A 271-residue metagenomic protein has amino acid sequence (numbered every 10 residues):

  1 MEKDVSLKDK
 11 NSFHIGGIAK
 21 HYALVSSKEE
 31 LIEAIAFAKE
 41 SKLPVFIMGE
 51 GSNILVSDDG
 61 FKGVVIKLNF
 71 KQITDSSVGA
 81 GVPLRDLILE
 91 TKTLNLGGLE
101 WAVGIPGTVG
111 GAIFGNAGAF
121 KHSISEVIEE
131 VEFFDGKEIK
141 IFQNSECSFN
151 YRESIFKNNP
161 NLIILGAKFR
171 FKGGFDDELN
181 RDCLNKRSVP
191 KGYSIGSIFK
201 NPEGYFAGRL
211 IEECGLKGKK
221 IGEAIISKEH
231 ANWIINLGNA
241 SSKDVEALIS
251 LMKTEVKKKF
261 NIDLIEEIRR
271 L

Functional and structural regions predicted by a protein language model:
M1-V109, G115-A117: Anion-binding (especially nucleotide phosphate/pyrophosphate-binding) glycine-rich loop and adjoining beta-alpha core
D9, I54, F134-L271: Phosphate/pyrophosphate- and phosphate-bearing ligand-binding catalytic cores of soluble enzymes
A36-E40, L89-L96, F133, E213-K217 (+1 more regions): Short, intrinsically disordered, mixed-charge
G63-V64, F114-G118, H122, V127 (+1 more regions): DPxDG-like acidic metal-binding loop motif
I73, E129-F133: Short polybasic amphipathic segments
G110-A112, F120-I124, E146, F171: Core subunits and conserved enzymes of cellular information-processing and envelope-translocation systems across
A112, V131, F142: Beta-strand scaffold of nucleotide-dependent catalytic cores
